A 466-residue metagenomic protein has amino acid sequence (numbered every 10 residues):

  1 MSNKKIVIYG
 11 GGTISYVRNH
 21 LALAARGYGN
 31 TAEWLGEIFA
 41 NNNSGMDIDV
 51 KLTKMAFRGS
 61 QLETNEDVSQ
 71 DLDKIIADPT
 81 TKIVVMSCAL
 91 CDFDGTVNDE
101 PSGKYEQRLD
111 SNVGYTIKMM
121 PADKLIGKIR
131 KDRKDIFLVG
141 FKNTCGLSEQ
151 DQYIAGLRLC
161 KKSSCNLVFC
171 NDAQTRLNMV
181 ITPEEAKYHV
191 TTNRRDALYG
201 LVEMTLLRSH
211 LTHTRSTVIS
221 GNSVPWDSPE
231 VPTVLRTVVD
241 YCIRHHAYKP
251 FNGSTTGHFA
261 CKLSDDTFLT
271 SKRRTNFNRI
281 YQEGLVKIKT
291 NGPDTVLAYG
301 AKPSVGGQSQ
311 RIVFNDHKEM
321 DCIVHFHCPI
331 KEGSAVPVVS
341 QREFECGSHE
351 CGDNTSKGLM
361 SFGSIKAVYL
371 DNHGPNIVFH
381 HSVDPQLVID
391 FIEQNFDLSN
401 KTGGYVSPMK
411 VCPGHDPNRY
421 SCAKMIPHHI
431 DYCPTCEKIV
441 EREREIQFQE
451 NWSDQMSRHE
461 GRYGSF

Functional and structural regions predicted by a protein language model:
M1-R208: A cross-family phosphate/adenosyl-ligand binding-site feature
G146, C436-E437, S465-F466: N-terminal low-complexity segments that are often proline-rich with Ser/Thr-Pro
L211-P408, S457-F466: Glycine-rich flexible loops
C322, V411, N418-S421, Y432: The −1 position to Zn-ligating cysteines in a subset of zinc-ribbon hairpins
S407-H415, E441: Disulfide-bonded cysteine-rich modules in secreted/extracellular proteins, activating on the conserved Cys frameworks
D416-C422, I426, V440: Cys/His-rich microdomains that often coordinate metals
H428-I439: Cysteine-rich micro-motifs
E441-Y463: Short, intrinsically disordered terminal segments enriched in charged and Pro/Gly residues
